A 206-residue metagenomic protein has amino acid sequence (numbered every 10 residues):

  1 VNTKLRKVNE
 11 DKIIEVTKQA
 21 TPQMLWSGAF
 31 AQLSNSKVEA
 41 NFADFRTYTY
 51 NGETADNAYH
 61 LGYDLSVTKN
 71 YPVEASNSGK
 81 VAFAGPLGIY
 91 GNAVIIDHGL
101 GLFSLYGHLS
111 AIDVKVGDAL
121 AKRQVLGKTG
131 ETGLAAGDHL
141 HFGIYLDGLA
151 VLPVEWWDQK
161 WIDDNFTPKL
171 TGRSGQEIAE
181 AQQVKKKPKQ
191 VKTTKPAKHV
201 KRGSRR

Functional and structural regions predicted by a protein language model:
V1-T49, F166-R206: Polar/charged, compositionally biased leader and regulatory segments
A31-E177: Catalytic cores of peptidoglycan-degrading enzymes
